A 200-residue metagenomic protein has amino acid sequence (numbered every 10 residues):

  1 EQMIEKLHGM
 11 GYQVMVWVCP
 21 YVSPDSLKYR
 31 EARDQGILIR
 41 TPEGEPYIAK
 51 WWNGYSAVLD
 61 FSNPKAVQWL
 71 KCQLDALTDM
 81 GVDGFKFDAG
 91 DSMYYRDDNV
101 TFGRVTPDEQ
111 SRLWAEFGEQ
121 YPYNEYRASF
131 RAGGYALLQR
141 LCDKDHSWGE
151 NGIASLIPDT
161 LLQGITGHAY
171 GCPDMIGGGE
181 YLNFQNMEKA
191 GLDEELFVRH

Functional and structural regions predicted by a protein language model:
E1-H200: Catalytic-domain carbohydrate-binding cleft regions of carbohydrate-active enzymes
